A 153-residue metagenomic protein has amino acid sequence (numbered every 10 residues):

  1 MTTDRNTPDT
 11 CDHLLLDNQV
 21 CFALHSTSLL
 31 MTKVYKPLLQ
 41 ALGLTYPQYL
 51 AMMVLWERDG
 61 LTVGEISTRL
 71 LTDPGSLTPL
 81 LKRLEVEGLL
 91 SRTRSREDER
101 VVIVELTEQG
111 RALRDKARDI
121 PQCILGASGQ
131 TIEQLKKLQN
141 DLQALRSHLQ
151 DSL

Functional and structural regions predicted by a protein language model:
M1-H13, E108, D115, Q130-L153: C-terminal regulatory/oligomerization modules of transcriptional regulators
M1-L42, K136, A144: N-terminal leader segment of winged-helix/HTH proteins
F22, L29-D73: N-terminal helix-turn-helix DNA-binding core of bacterial DNA-binding proteins
T27, M31-V34, L70, L113-T131 (+1 more regions): Alpha-helical linker/hinge and terminal dimerization helices associated with HTH transcriptional regulators
L42-P47, S76, T107, T131-I132: Short helix-coil-helix linker/hinge
V63-G64, G75, K82, V102: Residues within helix-turn-helix
K82-N140: Charged, amphipathic alpha-helical coiled-coil/dimerization segments
